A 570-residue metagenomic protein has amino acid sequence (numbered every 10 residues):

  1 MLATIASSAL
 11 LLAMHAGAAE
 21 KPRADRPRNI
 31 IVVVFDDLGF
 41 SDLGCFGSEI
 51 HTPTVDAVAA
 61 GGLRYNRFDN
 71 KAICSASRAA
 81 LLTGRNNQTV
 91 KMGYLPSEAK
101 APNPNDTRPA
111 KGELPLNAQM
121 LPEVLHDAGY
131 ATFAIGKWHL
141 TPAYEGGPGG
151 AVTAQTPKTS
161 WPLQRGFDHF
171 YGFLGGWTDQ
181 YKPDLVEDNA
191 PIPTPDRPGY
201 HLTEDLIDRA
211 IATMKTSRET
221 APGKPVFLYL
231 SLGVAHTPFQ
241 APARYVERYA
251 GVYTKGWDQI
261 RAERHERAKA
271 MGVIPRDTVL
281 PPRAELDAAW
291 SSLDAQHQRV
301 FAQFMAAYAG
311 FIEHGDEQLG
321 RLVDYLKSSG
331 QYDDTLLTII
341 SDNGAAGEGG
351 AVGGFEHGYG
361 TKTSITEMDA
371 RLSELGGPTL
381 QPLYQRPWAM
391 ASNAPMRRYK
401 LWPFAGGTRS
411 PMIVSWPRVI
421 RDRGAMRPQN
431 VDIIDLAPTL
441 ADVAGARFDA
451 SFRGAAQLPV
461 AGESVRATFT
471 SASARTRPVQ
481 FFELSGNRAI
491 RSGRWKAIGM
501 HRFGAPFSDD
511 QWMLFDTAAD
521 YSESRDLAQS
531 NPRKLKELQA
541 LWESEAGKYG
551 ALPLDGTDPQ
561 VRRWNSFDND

Functional and structural regions predicted by a protein language model:
L2: Short acidic/glycine-rich loops and adjacent helix/strand connectors that line catalytic pockets where negatively
I5-A9, A18-S508, W512, Y521-A540 (+3 more regions): Formylglycine-dependent sulfatase
A13-H15: N-terminal signal peptide c-region/cleavage motif recognized by signal peptidases
P559: Acidic/polar, compositionally biased interaction segments
